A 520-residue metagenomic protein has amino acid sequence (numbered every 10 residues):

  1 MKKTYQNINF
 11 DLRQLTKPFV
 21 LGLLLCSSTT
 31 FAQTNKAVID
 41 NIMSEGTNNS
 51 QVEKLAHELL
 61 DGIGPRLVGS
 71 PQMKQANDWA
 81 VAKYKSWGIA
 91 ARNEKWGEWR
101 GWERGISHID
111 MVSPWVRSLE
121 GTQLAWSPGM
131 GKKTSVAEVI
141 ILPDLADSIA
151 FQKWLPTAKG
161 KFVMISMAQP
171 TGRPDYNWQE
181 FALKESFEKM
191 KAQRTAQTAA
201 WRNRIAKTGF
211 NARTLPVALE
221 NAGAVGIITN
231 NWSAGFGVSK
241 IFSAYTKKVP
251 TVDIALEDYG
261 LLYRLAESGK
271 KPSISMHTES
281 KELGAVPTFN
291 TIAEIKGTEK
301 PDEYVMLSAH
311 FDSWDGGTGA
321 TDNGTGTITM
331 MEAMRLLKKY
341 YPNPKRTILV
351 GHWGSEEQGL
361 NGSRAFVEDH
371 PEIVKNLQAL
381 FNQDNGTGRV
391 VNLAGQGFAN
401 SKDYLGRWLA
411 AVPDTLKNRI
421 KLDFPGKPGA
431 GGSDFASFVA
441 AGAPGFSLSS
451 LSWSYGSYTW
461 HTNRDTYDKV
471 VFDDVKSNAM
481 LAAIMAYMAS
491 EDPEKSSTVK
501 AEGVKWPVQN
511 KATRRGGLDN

Functional and structural regions predicted by a protein language model:
K2-F19: Bacterial N-terminal signal peptides that target proteins for export
K17-S28: Bacterial N-terminal signal peptides
N35-A37, H57, D61-T195: Noncatalytic luminal/extracellular "stalk/propeptide" segments of secretory-pathway proteins
K36-S70, W96, I106, A234-A244 (+4 more regions): N-terminal capping segment at the start of a domain
K36-V38, S127-Q152, F236, I241-A320 (+1 more regions): Soluble metallo-hydrolase cores and metallopeptidase-like ectodomains found primarily in the secretory/periplasmic
I39-G46, D61-P71, A137-L145, F151-K153 (+9 more regions): Second-shell loop/turn segments in exported
V116-S118, K132, A137, A146 (+4 more regions): Metal-dependent peptidase/peptidase-like ectodomains
Q197-T208, R213-P216, E220-N221, G226 (+3 more regions): Active-site-adjacent substrate-binding region of metalloamidase/peptidase-like peptide-processing proteins
